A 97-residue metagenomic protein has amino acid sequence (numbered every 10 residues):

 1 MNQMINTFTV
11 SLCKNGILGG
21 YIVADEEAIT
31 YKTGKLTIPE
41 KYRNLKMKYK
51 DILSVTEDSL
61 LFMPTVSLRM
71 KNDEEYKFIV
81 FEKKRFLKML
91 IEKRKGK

Functional and structural regions predicted by a protein language model:
M1-E27, N44-L45, F81-K83, M89-E92: Anionic N-terminal interaction surfaces
Q3, M63-V80: Short, surface-exposed polybasic-and-hydrophobic patches located at secondary-structure transitions
G16-I17, E26-R69: Phosphoinositide-binding peripheral membrane targeting modules
Y31, Y49, Y76-F78, F86: Aromatic side chains
K35-E40, E74-E75, K84-R85: Short, surface-exposed beta-strand-loop junctions and turns on beta-sheet-rich folds
V55-T56, F78, R94: Alpha-helix boundary/capping detector
L68, K88-K97: A membrane-cytosol interface segment of integral membrane proteins
